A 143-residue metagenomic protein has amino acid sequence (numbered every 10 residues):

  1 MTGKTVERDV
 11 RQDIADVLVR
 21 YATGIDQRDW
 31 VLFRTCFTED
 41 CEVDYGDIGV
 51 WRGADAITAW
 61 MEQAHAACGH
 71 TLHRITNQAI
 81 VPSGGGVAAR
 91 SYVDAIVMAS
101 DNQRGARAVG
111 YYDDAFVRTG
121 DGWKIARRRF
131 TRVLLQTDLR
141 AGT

Functional and structural regions predicted by a protein language model:
M1-T35, E39: Short, low-complexity N-terminal intrinsically disordered segments enriched in polar/charged residues
W30-A95: A solvent-exposed, acidic/Ser-Thr-rich amphipathic alpha-helical stretch
H73-I75, R107-Y112: Short, surface-exposed coil-to-beta transition loops
A88, V109-L139: Short beta-strand edge/turn micro-motifs at domain boundaries
A95-V97, R132-V133: Beta-strand elements of well-folded, non-transmembrane domains
S100-Q103, L139: Flexible, membrane-facing loop/turn or short amphipathic-helix motifs that contact lipid bilayers or gate lipid-binding
A141-T143: Extended, polar beta-sheet/loop recognition surfaces of beta-rich domains that mediate binding to diverse ligands
